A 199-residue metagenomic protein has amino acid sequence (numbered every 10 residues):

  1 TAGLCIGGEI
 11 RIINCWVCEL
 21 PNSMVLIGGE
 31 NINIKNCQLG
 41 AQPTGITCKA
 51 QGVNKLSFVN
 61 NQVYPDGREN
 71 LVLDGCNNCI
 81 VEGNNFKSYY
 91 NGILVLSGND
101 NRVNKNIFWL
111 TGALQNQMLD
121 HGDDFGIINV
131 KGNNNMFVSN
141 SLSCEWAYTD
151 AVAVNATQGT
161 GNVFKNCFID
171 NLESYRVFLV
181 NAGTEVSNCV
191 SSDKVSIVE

Functional and structural regions predicted by a protein language model:
T1-C5, E19-I27, Q38-L56, Q62-D74 (+4 more regions): Extracellular beta-strand/beta-solenoid scaffold signature
G7, I13-N14, T47, V81 (+1 more regions): Residues marking helix boundaries in flexible regions
G7-I10, G29-N31, V53-N54, C76-N78 (+4 more regions): Short "repeat-start/strand-capping" segments in structured domains, especially the N-termini of parallel beta-helix
C15, C37, N61, C79 (+9 more regions): Consensus "Asn ladder" position of solenoid repeat domains
I32, E69, C79, N91 (+3 more regions): Glycine-centered loop/turn positions within well-structured domains that cap or flank conserved ligand/cofactor-binding
T160-E199: Leucine-rich solenoid repeat scaffolds
